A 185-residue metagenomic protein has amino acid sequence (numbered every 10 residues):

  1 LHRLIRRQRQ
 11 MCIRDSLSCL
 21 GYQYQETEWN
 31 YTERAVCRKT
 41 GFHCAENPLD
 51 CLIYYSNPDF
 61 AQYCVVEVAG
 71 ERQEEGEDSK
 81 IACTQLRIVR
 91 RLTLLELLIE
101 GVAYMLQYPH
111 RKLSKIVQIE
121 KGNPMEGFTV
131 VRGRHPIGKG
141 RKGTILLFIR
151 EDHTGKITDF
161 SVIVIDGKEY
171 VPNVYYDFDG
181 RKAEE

Functional and structural regions predicted by a protein language model:
L1-R9, I13: Single conserved hydrophobic/aromatic residue that forms the stacking wall/gate of nucleotide- or nucleobase-binding
Q10-L17, V65-E74, R134, R150-D152: Short, flexible beta-strand-to-coil junctions
L17-A35: Short aromatic-glycine-(Arg/Gly/Cys) micro-motifs in beta-strand/loop hairpins
Y31-Y55: Extended catalytic/binding region for NAD+/ADP-ribose chemistry, centered on the ART fold
K39-F42, A61, E126: Short, surface-exposed beta-edge/turn micro-motifs
S56, Q62, A69-E71, G143-E185: Elongated, amphipathic alpha-helical interaction scaffolds
P58-D59, V65, A69-N123: Extended, small-residue-rich solenoid/repeat segments and analogous flexible loops that form exposed scaffolds
L106-I163: Extended, compositionally simple hydrophobic/Ser/Thr-rich segments that build repetitive fibrous architectures
